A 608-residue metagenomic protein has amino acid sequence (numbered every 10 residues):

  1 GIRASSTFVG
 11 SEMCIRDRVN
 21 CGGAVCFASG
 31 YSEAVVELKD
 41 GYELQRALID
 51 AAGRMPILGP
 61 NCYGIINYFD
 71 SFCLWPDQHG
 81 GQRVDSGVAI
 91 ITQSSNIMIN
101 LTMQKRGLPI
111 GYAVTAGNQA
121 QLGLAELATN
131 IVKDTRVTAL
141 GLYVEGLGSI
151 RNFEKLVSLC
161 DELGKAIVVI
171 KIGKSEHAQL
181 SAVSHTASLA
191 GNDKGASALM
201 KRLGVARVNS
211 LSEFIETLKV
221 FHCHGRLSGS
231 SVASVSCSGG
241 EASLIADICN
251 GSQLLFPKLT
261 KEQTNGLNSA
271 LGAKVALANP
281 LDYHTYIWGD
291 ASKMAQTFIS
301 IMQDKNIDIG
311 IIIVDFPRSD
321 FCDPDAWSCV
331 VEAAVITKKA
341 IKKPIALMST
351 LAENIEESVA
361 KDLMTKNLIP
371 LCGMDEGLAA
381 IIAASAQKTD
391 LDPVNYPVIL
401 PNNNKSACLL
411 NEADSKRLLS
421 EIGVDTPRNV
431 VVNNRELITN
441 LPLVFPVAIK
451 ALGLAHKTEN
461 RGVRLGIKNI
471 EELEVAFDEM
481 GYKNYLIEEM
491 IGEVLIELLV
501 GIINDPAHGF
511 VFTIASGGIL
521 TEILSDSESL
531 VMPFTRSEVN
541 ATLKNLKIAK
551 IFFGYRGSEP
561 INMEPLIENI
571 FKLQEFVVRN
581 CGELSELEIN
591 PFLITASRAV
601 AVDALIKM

Functional and structural regions predicted by a protein language model:
G1-I15: Single conserved hydrophobic/aromatic residue that forms the stacking wall/gate of nucleotide- or nucleobase-binding
S11-E12, R16-M608: Catalytic-core regions of core metabolic enzymes, especially those transforming organic acids/acyl-group intermediates
